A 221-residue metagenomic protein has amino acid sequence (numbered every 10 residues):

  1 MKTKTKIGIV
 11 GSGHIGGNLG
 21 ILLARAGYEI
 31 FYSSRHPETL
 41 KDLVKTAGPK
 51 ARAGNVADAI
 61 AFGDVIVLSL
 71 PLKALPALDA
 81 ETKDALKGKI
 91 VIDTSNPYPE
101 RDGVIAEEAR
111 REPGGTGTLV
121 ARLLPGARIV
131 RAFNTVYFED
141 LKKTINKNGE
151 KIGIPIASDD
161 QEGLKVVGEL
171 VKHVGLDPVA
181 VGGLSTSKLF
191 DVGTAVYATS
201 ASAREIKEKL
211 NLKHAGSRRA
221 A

Functional and structural regions predicted by a protein language model:
M1-P49: NAD(P)+-binding Rossmann beta1-loop-alpha1 motif at the extreme N-terminus of oxidoreductases
T3-K6, G88, K151: Phosphate-coordination loops involved in phosphoryl transfer and adenosine-cofactor binding
K41, A80, T118-L119: Active-site phosphate/pyrophosphate- and oxyanion-stabilizing loops and adjacent acidic/basic residues in soluble
V44, G48-I90, N96-V104: Rossmann-like NAD(P)-binding element
A53, R128-A132, V179-V181: General beta-strand structural signal in soluble alpha/beta enzymes
S95-E139, T144-I145: Rossmann-fold NAD(P)-binding glycine/threonine-rich loop
E150-A221: Active-site-lining helix/loop region of Rossmann-like oxidoreductase modules
